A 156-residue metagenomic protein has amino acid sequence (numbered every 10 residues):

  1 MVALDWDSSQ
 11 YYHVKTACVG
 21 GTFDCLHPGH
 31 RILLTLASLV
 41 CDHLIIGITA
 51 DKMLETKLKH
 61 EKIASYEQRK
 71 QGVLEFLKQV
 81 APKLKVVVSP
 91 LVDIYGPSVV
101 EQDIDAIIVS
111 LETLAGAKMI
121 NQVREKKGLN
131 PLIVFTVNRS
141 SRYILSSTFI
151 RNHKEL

Functional and structural regions predicted by a protein language model:
M1-L156: Nucleotidyltransferase catalytic core that binds NTPs
